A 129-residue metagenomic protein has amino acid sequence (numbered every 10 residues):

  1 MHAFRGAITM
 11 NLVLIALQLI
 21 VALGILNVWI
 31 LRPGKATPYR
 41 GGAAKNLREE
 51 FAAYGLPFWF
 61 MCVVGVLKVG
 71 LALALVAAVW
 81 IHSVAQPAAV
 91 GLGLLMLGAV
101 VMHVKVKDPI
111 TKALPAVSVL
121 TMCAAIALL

Functional and structural regions predicted by a protein language model:
H2-L129: Membrane-interface extramembranous regions
